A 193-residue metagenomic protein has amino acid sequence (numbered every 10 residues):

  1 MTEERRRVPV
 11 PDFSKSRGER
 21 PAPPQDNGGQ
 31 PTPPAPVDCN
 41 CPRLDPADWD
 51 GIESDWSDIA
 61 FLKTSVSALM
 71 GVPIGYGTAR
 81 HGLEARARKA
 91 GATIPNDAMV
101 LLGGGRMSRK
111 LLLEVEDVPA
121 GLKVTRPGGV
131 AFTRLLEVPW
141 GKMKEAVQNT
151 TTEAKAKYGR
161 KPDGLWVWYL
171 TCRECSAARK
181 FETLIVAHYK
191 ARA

Functional and structural regions predicted by a protein language model:
M1-A193: A solvent-exposed interaction/effector surface
